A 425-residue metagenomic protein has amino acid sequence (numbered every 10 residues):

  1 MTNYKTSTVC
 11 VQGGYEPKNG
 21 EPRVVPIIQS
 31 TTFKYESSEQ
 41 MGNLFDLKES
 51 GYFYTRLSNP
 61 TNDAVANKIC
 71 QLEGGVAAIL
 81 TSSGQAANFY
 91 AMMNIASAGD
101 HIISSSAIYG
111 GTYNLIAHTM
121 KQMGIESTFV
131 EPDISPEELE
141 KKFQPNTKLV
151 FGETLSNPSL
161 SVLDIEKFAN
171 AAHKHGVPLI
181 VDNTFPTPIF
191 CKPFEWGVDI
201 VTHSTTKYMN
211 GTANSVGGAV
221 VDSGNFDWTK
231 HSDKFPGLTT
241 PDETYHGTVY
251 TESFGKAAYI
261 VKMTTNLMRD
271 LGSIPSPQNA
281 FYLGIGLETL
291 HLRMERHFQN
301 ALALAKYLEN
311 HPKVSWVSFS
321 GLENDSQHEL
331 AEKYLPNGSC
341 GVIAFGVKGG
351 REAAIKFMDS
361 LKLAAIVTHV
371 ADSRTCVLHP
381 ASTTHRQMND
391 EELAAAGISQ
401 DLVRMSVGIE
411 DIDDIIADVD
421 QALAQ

Functional and structural regions predicted by a protein language model:
M1-N59, N67: N-terminal "arm"/small-domain region of PLP-dependent enzymes with the aminotransferase-like
M1-V9, E309, Q421-Q425: Basic/polar N-terminal segments that are highly enriched at the extreme N-terminus, encompassing both cleavable
C10-E16, A78-H311: Conserved PLP-enzyme active-site core in the AAT-like
T32, S223-F226, V347-G350: Short loop segments at secondary-structure junctions
S37-F89, G111-T119: Conserved N-terminal alpha-helix of the aminotransferase class I/II PLP-enzyme fold
S50, V76, V216, N279 (+4 more regions): Short amphipathic alpha-helical segments
V76, A117-H118, E126-S127, K141 (+6 more regions): PLP-dependent enzyme catalytic core of the Aspartate aminotransferase-like
M294, L302, K306-E309, K313-V403 (+1 more regions): Conserved C-terminal alpha-helix-loop-beta "cap" of PLP-dependent enzymes that closes/shapes the active-site mouth
